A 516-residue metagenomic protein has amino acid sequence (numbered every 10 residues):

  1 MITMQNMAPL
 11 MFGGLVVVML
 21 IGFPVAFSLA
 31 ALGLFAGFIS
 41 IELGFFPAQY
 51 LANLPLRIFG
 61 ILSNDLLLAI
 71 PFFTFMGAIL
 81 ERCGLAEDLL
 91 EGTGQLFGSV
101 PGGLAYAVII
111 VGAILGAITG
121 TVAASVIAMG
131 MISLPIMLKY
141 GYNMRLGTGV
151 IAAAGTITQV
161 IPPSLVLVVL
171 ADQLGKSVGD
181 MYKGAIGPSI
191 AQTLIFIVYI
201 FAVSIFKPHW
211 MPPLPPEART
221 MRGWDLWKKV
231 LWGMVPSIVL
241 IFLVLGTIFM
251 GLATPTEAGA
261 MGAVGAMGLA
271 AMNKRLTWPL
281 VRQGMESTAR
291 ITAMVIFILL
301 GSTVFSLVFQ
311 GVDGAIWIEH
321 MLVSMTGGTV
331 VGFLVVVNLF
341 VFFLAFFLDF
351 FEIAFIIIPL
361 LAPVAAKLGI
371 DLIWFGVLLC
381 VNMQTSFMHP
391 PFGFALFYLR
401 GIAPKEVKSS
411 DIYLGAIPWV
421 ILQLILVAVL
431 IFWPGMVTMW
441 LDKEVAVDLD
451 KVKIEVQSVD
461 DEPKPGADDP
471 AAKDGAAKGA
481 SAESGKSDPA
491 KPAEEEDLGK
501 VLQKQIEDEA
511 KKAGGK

Functional and structural regions predicted by a protein language model:
I2-I70, E91-G92, D225-T247, T256-I296 (+1 more regions): Hydrophobic transmembrane alpha-helices of multi-pass solute/ion transporters
Q5-G13, F27, L67, P71 (+13 more regions): Hydrophobic alpha-helical transmembrane segments
P9-L20, A31-F38, P71, F75-M76 (+11 more regions): Generic alpha-helical transmembrane segments of integral inner-membrane proteins, especially permease/transport modules
V18-M19, A36-E42, S63-D65, A69-W210: Hydrophobic, well-structured modules enriched for small/aliphatic residues and gly/pro motifs, marking either
G33, P71-A78, L90-T93, V122-I136 (+8 more regions): Re-entrant/interfacial helical elements at transmembrane boundaries that shape and gate the permeation pathway
F45, M181-R290, F397-P418, L424 (+5 more regions): Long, contiguous bundles of hydrophobic transmembrane helices that form the permeation core of multi-pass
F45-P135, R282-L368: Membrane-embedded alpha-helical segments and adjacent helix-loop junctions characteristic of multi-pass solute
I70, G102-G116, Y140-I157, M181 (+3 more regions): Alpha-helical transmembrane segments of multi-pass membrane proteins
